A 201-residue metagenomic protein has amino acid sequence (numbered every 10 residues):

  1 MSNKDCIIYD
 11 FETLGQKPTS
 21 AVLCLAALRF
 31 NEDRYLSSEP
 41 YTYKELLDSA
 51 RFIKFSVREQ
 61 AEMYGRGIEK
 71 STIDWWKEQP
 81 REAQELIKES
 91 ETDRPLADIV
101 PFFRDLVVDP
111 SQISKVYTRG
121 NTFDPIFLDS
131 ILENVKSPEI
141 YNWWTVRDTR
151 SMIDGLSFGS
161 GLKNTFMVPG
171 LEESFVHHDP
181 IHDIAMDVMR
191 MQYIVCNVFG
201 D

Functional and structural regions predicted by a protein language model:
S2-I7, E12-T118: Conserved non-catalytic scaffold segment of RNase H-like nuclease domains
D10-E12, D124, D148, D183: Acidic active-site catalytic centers that drive phospho-/nucleotidyl reactions and related ester hydrolyses
G15-K17, I153, V188: Hydrophobic positions within alpha-helical membrane elements
P18-S20, L156, M191: Short, function-defining helix-loop hinge/capping sites that tune catalysis or transport
E59-Y64, T72-D74, R147-A185: Active-site-proximal helix-loop-helix substrate-binding element of RNase H-like nuclease domains
R104-V107, T122-W144: Substrate-recognition/cap helix-loop segment adjacent to the acidic, metal-dependent catalytic center of Asp-based
Q112-T122, I126-F127, N164-D201: Acidic, Mg2+-coordinating catalytic module of metal-dependent nucleases/exonucleases that use a two-metal-ion mechanism
